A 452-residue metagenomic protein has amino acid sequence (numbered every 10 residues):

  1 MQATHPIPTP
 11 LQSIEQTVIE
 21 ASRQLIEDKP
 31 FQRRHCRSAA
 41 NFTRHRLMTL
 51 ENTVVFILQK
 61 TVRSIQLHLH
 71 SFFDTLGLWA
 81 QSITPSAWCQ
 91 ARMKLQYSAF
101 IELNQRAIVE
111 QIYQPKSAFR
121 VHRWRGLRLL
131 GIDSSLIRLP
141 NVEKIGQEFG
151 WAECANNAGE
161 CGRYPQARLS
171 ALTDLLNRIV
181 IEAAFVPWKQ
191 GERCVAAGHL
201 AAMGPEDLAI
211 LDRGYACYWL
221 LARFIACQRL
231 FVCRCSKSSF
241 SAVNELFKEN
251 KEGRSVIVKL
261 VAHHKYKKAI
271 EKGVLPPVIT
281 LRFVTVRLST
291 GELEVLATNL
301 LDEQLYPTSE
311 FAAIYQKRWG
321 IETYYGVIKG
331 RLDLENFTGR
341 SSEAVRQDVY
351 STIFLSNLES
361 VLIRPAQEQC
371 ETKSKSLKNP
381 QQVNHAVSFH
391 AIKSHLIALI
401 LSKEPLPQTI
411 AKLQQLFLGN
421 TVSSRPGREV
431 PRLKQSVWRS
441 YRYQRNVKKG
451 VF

Functional and structural regions predicted by a protein language model:
M1-L69, A87, A91-L95, E102-A107 (+4 more regions): Single, function-defining residue in the core of a domain
I65-Q81: DNA-recognition alpha helix
